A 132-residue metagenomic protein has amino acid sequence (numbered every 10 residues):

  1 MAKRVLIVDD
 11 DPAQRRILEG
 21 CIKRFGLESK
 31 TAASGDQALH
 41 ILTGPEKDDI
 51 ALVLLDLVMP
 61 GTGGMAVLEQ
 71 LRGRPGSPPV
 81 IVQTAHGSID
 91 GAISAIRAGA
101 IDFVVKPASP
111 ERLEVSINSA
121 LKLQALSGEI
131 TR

Functional and structural regions predicted by a protein language model:
D9, D56, T84: Active-site residues of response regulator receiver
R15, P60, T84, S88: The feature encodes the CheY-like receiver
R16-R24: Charged docking surfaces used in two-component/phosphorelay signaling
T31-L52: Acidic, metal-coordinating helix/loop segments flanking the phosphotransfer/catalytic sites of two-component signaling
S34-Q37, T62-A66: Acidic catalytic/metal-coordinating carboxylates
H40-T43, M65-G76, S94: Short amphipathic alpha-helix used as the core "switch/output" element in two-component signaling
S88-D90, V104-N118: C-terminal output helix
